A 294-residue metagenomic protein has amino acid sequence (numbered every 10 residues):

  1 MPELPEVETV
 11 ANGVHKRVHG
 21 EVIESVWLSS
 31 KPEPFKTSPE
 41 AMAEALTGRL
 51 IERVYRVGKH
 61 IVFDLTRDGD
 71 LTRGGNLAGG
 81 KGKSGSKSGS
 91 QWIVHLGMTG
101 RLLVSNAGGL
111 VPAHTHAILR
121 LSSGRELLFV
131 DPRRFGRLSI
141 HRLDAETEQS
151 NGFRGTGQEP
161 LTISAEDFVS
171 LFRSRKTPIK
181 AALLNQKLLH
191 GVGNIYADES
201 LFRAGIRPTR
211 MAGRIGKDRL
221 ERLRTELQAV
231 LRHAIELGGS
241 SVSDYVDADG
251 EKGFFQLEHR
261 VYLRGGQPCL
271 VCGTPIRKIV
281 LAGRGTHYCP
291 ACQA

Functional and structural regions predicted by a protein language model:
M1-A294: Structured catalytic/nucleic-acid-binding cores of DNA maintenance enzymes
